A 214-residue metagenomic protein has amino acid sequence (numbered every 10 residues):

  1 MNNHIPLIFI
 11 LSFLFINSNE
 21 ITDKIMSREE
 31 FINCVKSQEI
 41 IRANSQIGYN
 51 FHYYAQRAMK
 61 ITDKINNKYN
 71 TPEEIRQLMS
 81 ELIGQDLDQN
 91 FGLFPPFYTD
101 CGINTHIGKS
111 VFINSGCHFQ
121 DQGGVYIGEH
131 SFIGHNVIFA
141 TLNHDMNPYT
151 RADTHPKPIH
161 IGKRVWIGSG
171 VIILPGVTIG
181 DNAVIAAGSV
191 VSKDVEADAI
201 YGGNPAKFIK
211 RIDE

Functional and structural regions predicted by a protein language model:
M1-H4: Positively charged n-region of N-terminal signal peptides that target proteins for export
P6-D88, A206-I209: Terminal amphipathic alpha-helical/low-complexity segments used for targeting or macromolecular assembly
F97-I107, F112-T178, N204-E214: Flexible, glycine/small-residue-enriched loop-and-beta-strand segment within the central core of proteins
W166, V184-A186, V190: A generic "structured core" feature
V177-G180, V195: Extended beta-solenoid/beta-helix repeat architectures
S192-D198: Gly/Pro- and small hydrophobic-enriched strand-loop and loop-to-helix capping segments that sit at the rims
Y201: Conserved active-site beta-strand element of glycosyltransferases/polysaccharide synthases
